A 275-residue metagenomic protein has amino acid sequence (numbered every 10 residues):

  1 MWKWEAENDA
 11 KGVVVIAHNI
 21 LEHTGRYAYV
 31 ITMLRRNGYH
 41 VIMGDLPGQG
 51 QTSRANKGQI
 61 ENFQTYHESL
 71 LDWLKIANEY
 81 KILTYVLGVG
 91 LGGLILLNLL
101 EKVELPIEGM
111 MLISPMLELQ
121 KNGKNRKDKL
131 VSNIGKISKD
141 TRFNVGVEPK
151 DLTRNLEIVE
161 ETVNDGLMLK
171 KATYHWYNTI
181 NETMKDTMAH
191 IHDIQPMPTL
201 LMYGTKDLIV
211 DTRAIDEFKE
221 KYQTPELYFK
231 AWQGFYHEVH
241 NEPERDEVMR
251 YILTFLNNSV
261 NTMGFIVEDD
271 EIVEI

Functional and structural regions predicted by a protein language model:
K11-N19: Short beta-strand element of the alpha/beta-hydrolase
L21-H23, G50-Y80: Catalytic nucleophile-loop/oxyanion-hole region of alpha/beta-hydrolase and closely related hydrolase-like folds
R26, I31-A55: Conserved alpha/beta-hydrolase
N78-G90: Alpha/beta-hydrolase fold nucleophile elbow
V89-L167, K171-A172: Alpha/beta-hydrolase-fold enzymes
L201-Y203, D207: Short beta-strand/loop motif that positions the catalytic acidic residue of the alpha/beta-hydrolase fold
D211-E220: Short alpha-helix in the alpha/beta-hydrolase fold that links the catalytic acid
E226-I275: Catalytic active-site module of serine/aspartate enzymes centered on a nucleophile-bearing elbow/loop
